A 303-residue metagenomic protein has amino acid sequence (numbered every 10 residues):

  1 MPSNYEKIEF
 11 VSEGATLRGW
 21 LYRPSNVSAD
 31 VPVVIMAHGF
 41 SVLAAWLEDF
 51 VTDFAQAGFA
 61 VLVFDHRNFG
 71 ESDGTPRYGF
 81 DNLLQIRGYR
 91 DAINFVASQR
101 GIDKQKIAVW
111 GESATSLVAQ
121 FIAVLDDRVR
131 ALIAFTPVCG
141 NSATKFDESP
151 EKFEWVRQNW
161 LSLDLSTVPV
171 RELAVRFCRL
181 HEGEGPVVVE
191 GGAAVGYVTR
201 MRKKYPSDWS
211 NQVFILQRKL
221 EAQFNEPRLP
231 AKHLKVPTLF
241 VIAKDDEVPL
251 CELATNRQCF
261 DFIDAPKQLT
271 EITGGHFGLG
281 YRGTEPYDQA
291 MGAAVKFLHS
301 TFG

Functional and structural regions predicted by a protein language model:
M1-A29: N-terminal cap/lid segment of alpha/beta-hydrolase-fold proteins
V31, M36-V42, S113, D245: Active-site glycine-rich loops that stabilize anionic/oxyanionic intermediates across multiple enzyme folds
G39-T52, H66, E252-A254: The serine-hydrolase catalytic nucleophile loop
A44, F69-K104, T284-A290: Catalytic nucleophile-loop/oxyanion-hole region of alpha/beta-hydrolase and closely related hydrolase-like folds
F54-G74: Conserved alpha/beta-hydrolase
Q120-K204: Alpha/beta-hydrolase-fold enzymes
L234, F240-I242: Short beta-strand/loop motif that positions the catalytic acidic residue of the alpha/beta-hydrolase fold
I272-G303: Catalytic active-site module of serine/aspartate enzymes centered on a nucleophile-bearing elbow/loop
